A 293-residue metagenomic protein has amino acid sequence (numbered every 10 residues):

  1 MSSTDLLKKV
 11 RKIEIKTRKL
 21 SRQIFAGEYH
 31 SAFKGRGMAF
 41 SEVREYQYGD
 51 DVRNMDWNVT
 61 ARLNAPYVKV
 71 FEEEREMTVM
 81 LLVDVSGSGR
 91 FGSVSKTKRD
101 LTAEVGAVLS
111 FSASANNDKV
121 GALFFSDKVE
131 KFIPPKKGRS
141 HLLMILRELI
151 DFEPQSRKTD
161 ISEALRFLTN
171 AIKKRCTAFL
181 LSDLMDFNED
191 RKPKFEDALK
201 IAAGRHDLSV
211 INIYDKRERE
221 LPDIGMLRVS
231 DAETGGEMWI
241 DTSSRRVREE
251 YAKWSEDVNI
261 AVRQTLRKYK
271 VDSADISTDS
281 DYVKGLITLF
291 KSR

Functional and structural regions predicted by a protein language model:
M1-F33, E42, D51, N170-K174 (+1 more regions): Von Willebrand factor type A / integrin I
M1-K137, T177, L181-S182, E189 (+2 more regions): An amphipathic, basic-hydrophobic helix/alpha-beta surface used to engage anionic, phosphate-rich ligands or surfaces
P66-V68, A164-F167, F195-D197: A generic local structural motif
G89, S93, L149-E153, K270-S273: Short amphipathic alpha-helical interaction patches enriched in hydrophobic/aromatic residues with interspersed Lys/Arg
A103, R157-I161, R191-K192, S255: A conditional alpha-helix N-cap/helix-loop micro-motif detector
V105, E163-F167, V258: Well-ordered alpha-helical segments embedded in enzymatic catalytic cores
I133-R147, K291-S292: Short, electropositive alpha-helical surface patch
H141-C176, E189, D215-K216: Von Willebrand factor
